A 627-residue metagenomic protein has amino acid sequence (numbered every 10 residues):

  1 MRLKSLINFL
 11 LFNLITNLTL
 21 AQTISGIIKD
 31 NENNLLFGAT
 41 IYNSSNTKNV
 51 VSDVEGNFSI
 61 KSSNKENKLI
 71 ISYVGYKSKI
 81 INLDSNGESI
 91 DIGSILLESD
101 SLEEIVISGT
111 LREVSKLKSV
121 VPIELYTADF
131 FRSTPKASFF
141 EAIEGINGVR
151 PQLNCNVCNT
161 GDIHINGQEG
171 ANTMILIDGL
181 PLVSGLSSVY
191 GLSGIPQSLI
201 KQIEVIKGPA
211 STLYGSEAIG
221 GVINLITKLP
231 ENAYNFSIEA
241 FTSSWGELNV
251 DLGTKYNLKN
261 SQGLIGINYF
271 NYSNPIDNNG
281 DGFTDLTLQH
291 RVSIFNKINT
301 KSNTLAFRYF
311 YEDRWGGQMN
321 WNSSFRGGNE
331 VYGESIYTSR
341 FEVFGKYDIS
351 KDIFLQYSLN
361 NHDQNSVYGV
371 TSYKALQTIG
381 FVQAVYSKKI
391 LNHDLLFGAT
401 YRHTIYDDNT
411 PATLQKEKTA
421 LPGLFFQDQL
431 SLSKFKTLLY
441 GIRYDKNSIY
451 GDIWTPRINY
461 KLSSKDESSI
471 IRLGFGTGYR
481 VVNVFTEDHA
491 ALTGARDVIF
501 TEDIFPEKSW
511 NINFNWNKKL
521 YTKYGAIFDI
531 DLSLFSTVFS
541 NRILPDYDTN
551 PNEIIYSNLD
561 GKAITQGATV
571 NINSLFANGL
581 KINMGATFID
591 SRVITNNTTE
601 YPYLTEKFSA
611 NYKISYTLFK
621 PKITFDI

Functional and structural regions predicted by a protein language model:
K29, T40-S44, S72-Y76, E88-R132 (+1 more regions): Short, acidic, small-residue-rich periplasmic hinge/interaction motif at the N-terminus of Gram-negative outer-membrane
S59-K61, L180-K207, T501: Short acidic/polar hinge/loop motifs at secondary-structure boundaries that mediate gating or recognition
D91-I95, F139-A142, N159-H164, L176 (+4 more regions): N-terminal periplasmic accessory domains that precede and gate Gram-negative outer-membrane beta-barrel machines
F140-P181, K201: Extracytoplasmic beta-strand/coil segments of soluble accessory domains associated with Gram-negative outer-membrane
S184-L186, L199-K201, T212-N224, K228-N278 (+2 more regions): Outer-membrane beta-barrel translocator/receptor signature
S261, D352-S366, S463-K465, R472 (+2 more regions): Membrane-embedded beta-barrel scaffold of Gram-negative outer-membrane proteins
Y272-F295, N299-I353, L359-Q377: Flexible loop and strand-edge segments within Gram-negative outer membrane beta-barrel domains
S431-F435, D529-V538, N558-I627: Gram-negative outer-membrane beta-barrel transporters
